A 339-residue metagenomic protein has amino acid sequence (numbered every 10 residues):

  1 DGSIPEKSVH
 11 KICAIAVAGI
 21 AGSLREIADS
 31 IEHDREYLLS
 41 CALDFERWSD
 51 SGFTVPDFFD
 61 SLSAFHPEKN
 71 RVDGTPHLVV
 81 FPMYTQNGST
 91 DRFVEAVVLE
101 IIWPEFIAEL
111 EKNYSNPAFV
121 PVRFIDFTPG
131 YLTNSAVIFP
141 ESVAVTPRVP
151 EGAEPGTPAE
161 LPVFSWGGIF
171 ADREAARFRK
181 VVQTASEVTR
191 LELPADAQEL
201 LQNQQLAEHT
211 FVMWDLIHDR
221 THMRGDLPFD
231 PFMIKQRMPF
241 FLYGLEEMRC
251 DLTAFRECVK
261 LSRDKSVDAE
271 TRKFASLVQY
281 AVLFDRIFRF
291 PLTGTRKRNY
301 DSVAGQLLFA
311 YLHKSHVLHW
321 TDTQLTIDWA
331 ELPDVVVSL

Functional and structural regions predicted by a protein language model:
D1-E36: Noncatalytic N-terminal accessory/assembly modules of large enzymes
I4, E208, F255, V259-L339: Long, well-structured alpha-helical subdomains associated with metal-dependent extracellular/ecto-lumenal hydrolases
E32-Q198: Contiguous, non-catalytic segments that form substrate-binding/exosite surfaces or channel walls
A197-W214: Short pre-active-site segment immediately N-terminal to the catalytic Zn-binding motif
F211-L227, K235: Active-site recognition of the HExxH zinc-binding catalytic motif
M223-L227, P231, R286, F290: A short secondary-structure junction motif
D226-M248: Post-HEXXH active-site segment of zinc metalloproteases
Y243-K260: An active-site-proximal "capping" alpha-helix that borders the catalytic cofactor pocket
